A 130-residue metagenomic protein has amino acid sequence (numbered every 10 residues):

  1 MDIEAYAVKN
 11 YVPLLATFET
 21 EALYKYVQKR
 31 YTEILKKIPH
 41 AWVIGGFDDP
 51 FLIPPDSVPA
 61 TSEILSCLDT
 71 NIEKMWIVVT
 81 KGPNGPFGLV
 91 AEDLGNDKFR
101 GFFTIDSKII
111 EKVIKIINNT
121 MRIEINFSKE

Functional and structural regions predicted by a protein language model:
M1-E130: PLD/PLD-like phosphodiesterase catalytic module centered on the HKD motif
